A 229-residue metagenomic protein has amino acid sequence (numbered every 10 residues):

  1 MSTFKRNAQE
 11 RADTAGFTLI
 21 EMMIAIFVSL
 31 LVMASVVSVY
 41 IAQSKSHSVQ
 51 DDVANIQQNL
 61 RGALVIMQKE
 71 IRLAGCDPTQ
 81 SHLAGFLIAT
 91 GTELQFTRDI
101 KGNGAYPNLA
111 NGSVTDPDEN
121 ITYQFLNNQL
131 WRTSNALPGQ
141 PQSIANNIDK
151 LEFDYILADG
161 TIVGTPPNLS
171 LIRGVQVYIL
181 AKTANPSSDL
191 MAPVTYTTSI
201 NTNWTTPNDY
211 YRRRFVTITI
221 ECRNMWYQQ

Functional and structural regions predicted by a protein language model:
M1, D13-Y40: N-terminal single-pass transmembrane signal-anchor helix
S2, R6, T14, Q142-Q229: Short linear sequence signals and composition-biased patches located at protein termini or domain-edge surfaces
S2-R6, E21, L60: Positively charged n-region of N-terminal signal peptides that target proteins for export
F17-I20, I121, N128, R173-V175 (+1 more regions): Residue-level detector of short, conserved catalytic/binding motifs and their immediate flanks
M23, M67, V177: Conserved S/T- and glycine-rich ATP-binding loop of Class I adenylate-forming
F27, D51-N55, Y211: A short N-terminal beta->alpha junction/helix N-cap motif
M33-G160, P167, C222: Extracytoplasmic beta-strand-rich oligomerization domains located immediately C-terminal to a leader/signal peptide
